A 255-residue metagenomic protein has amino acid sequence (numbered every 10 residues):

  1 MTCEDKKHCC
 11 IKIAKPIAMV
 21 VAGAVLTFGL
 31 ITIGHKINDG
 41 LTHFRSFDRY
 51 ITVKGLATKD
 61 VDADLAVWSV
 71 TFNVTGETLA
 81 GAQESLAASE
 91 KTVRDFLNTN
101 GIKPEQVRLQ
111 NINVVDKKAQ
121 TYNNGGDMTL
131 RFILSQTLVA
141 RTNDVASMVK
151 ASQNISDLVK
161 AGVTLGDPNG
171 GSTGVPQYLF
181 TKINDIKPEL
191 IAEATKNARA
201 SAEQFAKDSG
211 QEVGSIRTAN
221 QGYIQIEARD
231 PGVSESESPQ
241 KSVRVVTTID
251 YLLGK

Functional and structural regions predicted by a protein language model:
C3, C9-K255: Short, charged, surface-exposed interaction patches
